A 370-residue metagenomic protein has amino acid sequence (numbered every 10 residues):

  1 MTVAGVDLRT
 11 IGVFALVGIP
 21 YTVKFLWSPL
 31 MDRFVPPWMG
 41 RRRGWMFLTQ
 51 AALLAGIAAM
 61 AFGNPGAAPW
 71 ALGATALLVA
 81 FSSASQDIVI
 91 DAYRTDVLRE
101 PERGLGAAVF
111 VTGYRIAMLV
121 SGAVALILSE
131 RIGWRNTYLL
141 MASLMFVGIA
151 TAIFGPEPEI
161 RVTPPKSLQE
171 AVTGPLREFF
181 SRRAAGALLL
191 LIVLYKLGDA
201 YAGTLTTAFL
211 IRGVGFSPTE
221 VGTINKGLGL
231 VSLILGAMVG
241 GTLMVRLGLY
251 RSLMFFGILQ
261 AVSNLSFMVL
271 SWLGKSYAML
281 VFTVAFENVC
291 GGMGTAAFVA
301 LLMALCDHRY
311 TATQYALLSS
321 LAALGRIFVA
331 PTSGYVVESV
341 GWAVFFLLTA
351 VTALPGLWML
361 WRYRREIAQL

Functional and structural regions predicted by a protein language model:
M1-I11, Y195, T204-T223: Short amphipathic helix-loop junctions that connect adjacent transmembrane helices in Major Facilitator Superfamily/SLC
V23-G40, L235-S252, V337-E338: Helix-to-loop junctions at the C-terminal end of transmembrane segments in multipass secondary transporters
V23-K24, G104-A123, S129, S319-A330: Glycine-rich segments within core transmembrane alpha-helices of 12-TM secondary carriers
M46-G66, I258-K275: C-terminal ends and interior cores of transmembrane alpha-helices in multi-pass membrane transporters/permeases
L48-L54, N136-F154, V344-R362: Symmetry-related core transmembrane helices of the 12-TM Major Facilitator Superfamily/SLC fold
A84-L98, G292-D307: Intracellular juxtamembrane helix-capping segments at the cytosolic ends of symmetry-related transmembrane helices
E157-L189: Juxtamembrane intracellular "pre-TM" segments in multi-pass secondary transporters
Y250-L301: C-terminal transmembrane helical hairpin of 12-TM major facilitator-type secondary transporters
